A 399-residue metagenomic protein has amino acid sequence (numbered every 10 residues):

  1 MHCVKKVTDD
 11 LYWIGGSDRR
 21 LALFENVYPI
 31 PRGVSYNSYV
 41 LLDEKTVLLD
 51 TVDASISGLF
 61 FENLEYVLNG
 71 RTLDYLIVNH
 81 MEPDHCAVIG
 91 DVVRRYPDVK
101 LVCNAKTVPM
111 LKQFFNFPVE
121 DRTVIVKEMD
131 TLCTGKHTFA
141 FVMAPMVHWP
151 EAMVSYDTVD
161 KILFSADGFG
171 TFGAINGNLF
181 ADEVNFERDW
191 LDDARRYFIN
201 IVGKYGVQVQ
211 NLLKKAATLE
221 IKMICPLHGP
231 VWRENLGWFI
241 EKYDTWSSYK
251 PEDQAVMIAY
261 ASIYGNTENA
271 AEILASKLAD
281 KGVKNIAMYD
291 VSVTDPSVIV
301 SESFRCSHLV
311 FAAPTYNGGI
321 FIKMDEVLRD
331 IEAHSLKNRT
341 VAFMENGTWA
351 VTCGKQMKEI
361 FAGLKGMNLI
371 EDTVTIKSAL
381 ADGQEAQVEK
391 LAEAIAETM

Functional and structural regions predicted by a protein language model:
V4-E65, V154-D157, K161-S165, T267: Conserved beta-strand hairpin/beta-sheet module of binuclear metal-dependent hydrolase folds, prominently
K5-D9, C103-A152, Q208-N211: Metallo-beta-lactamase
E44, S55-V102: Active-site metal-binding motif and surrounding structural segment of the metallo-beta-lactamase
K45-V47, Y75, H137, K161-F164 (+4 more regions): Structural motif
L49-T51, L73-M81, L101-N104, L163-D167 (+1 more regions): Active-site neighborhood of phospho(di)ester-bond hydrolases with catalytic His/Asp-centered motifs
V88, T294-I299: Short acidic active-site motifs
H148-A152, G168-G203, S247-E252: Active-site-proximal loop/helix segment associated with metal-binding centers of metalloenzymes
I175, F186-I224, H228-V231, I273-Y289 (+1 more regions): FMN-binding flavodoxin-like domain, especially the glycine-rich phosphate-binding loop
